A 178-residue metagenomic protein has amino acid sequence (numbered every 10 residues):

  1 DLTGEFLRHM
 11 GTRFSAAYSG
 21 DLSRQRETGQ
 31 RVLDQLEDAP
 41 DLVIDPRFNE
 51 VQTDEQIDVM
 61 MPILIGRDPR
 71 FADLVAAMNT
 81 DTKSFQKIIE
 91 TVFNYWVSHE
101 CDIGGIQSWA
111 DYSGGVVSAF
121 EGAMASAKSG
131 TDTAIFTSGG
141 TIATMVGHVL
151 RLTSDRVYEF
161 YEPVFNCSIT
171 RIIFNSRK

Functional and structural regions predicted by a protein language model:
D1, Y18, T131-T137: Beta-strand elements within well-structured catalytic alpha/beta cores of enzymes that handle phosphate/sulfate esters
D1-D45, W109-A110: Active-site-proximal alpha-helix that buttresses catalytic centers in soluble enzyme cores
F6-H9, R31, Q35, G122 (+2 more regions): Active-site catalytic microenvironments for nucleophilic, acid-base chemistry
R24-R26, E50-V51, T141-A143: Short, active-site-adjacent cap segments at secondary-structure transitions
G29-Q30, T53-V59, G147-H148: Short aromatic-enriched loop/helix-cap "lid" or pocket-rim segments at secondary-structure transitions that line
L36-G115: Phosphate-handling substructures
I103-T133: A mid-sequence, solvent-exposed acidic-amphipathic segment
T153-R177: Domain-level recognition of soluble alpha/beta enzyme cores, biased toward histidine phosphatases/phosphomutases
